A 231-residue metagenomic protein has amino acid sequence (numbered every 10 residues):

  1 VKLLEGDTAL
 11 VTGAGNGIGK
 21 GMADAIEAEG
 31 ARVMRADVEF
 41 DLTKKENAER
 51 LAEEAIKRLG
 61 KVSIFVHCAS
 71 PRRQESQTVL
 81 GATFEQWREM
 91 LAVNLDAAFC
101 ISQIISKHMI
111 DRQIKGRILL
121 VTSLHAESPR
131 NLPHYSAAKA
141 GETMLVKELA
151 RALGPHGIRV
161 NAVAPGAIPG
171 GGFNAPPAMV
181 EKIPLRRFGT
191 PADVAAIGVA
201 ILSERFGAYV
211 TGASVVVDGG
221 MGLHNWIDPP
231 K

Functional and structural regions predicted by a protein language model:
D7, K61-V62, M109-S123, P155-I158 (+1 more regions): Active-site loop of short-chain dehydrogenase/reductase
G15-N16: Conserved glycine-rich cofactor-binding loop
P71-R72, L119-G141, V146-P155: Catalytic loop of short-chain dehydrogenase/reductase
E75-V79, T83-R88, M179: Substrate-binding pocket helix/loop in short-chain dehydrogenase/reductase
S102-Q103, K147: A short, exposed helix-loop element centered on a Lys and neighboring polar residues
K107, R151-P155, A208: Alpha-helical segment proximal to the catalytic Tyr-Lys
F188-V217, G222: C-terminal substrate-recognition "lid" of short-chain dehydrogenase/reductases
